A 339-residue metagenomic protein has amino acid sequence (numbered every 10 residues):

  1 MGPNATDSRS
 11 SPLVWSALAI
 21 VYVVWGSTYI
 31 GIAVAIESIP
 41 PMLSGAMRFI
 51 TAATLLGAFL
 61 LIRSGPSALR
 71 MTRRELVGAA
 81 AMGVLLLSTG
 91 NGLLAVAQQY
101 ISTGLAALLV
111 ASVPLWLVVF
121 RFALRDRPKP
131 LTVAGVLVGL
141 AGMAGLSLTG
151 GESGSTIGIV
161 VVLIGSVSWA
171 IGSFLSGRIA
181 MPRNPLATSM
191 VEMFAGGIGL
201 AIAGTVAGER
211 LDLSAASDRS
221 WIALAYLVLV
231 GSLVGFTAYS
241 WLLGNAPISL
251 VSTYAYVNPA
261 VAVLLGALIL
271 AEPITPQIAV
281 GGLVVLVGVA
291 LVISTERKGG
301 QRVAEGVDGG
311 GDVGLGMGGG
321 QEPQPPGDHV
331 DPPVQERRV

Functional and structural regions predicted by a protein language model:
M1-D7, F49, S220, Y256-V339: C-terminal-most transmembrane helix of multi-pass membrane proteins
S10-W15, S38-A46, M71-V77, V133 (+3 more regions): Juxtamembrane helix-entry segments on the extracytoplasmic side of multipass membrane proteins
V23-T54, V96, S102-G104, I171-G197 (+3 more regions): Juxtamembrane helix-loop-helix junctions in multi-pass membrane proteins
V24, T28-I32, G57-A106, V110 (+2 more regions): Specific transmembrane alpha-helical segments of multi-pass solute transporters/efflux pumps, especially DMT/EamA
L43-T54, L86, N91-D126, G165 (+1 more regions): Specific alpha-helical transmembrane segments that line the substrate/conduction pathway and gating interfaces
G45-M47, L105-S112, L175-I198, V228-L268: Helix-helix packing/entry segments at the starts of transmembrane helices
L56, L117-V119, A123, V136 (+8 more regions): Transmembrane alpha-helical segments that form core, pore/gating elements of small-molecule transporters/exporters
L56, S112, P128-L148, S166 (+4 more regions): Hydrophobic transmembrane alpha-helices of multi-pass small-molecule transport proteins
